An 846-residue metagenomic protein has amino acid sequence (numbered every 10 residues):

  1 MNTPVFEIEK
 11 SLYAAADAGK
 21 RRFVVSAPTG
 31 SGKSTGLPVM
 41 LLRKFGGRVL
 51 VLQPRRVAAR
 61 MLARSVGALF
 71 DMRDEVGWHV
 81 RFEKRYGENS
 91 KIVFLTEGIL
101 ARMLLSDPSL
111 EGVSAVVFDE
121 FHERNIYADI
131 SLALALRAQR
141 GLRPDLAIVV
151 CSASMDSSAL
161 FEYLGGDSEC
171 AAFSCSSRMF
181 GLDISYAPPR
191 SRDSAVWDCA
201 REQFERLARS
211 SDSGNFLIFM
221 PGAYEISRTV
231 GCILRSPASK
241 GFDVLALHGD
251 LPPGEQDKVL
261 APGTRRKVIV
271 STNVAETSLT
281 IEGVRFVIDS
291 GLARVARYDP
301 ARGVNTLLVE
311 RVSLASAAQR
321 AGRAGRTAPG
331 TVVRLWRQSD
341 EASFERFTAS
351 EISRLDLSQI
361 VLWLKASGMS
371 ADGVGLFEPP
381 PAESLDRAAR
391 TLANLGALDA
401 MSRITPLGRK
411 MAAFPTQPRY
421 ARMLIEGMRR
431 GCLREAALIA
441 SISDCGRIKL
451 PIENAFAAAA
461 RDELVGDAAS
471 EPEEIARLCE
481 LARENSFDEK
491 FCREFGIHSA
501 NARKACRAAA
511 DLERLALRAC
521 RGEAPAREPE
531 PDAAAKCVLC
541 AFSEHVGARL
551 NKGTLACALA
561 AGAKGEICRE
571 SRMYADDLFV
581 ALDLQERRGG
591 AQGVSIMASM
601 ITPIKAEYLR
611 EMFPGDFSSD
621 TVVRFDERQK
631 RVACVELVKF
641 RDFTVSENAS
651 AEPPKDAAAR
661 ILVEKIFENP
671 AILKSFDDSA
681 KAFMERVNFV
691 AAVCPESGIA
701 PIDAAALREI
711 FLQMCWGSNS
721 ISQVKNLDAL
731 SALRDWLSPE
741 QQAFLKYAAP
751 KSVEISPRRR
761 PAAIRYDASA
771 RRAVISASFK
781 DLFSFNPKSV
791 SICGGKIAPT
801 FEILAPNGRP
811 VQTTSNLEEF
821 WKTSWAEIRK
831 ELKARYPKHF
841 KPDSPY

Functional and structural regions predicted by a protein language model:
M1-M423, R430, A524, E566 (+2 more regions): P-loop NTPase motor module signature
T35, A246, I288, A296 (+4 more regions): Second RecA-like catalytic domain
F82-R85, A171-C175, L555-A560, A749-S756: Short acidic-hydrophobic surface loop/beta-edge motif
D107-E111, A115-H122, L132, S290-R294 (+8 more regions): Extended active-site and interfacial segments that coordinate phosphate-rich ligands in large catalytic machineries
V117-F118, F242-V244, D250-Q256, M423-I448 (+1 more regions): Charge-dense polyanion-binding interfaces
V259, K267-V268, L555-A556, A561 (+3 more regions): Mono-ADP-ribosyltransferase
S278, G562, P757-R759: Glycine-centered positions within short beta-strands or beta-hairpins
A524-N551, E570, P614, T621-Y846: A positional "C-terminalness" feature that preferentially activates on distal terminal regions of long, nucleic
